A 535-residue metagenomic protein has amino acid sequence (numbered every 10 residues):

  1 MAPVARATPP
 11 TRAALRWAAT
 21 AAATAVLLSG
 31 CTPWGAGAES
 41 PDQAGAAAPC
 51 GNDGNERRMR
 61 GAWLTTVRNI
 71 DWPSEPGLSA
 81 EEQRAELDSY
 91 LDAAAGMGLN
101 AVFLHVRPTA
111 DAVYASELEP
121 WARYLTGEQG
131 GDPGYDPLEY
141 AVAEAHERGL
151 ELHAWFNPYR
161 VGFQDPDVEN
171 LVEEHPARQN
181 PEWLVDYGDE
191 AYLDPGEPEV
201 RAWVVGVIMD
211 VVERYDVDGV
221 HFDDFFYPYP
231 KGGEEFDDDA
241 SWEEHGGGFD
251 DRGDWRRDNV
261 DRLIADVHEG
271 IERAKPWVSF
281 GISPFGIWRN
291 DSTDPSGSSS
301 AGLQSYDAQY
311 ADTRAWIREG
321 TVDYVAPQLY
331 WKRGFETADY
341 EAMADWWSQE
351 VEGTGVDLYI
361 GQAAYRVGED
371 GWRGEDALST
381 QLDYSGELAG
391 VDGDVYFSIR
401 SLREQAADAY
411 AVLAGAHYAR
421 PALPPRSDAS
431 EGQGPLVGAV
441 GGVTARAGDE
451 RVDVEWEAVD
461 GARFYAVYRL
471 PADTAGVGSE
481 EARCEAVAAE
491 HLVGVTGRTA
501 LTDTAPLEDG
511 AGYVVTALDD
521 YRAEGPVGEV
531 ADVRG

Functional and structural regions predicted by a protein language model:
L28-A48: C-terminal region of N-terminal signal peptides and the immediate post-cleavage residues of exported proteins
E56-R57, T65-A85, A154, Y159-R214 (+1 more regions): Active-site-adjacent "subsite" loops/lids of carbohydrate-active enzymes
A85-D111, R214-G219, T321-V322: Catalytic domains of carbohydrate-active enzymes, especially glycoside hydrolases
M97-P133: Aromatic-lined carbohydrate-binding/catalytic grooves of carbohydrate-active enzymes
R107, R148, R178-I287, D291-T321 (+1 more regions): Polysaccharide-binding and catalytic clefts of secreted carbohydrate-active enzymes
Y310-E336, W347-Q433: Substrate-binding cleft of secreted/luminal carbohydrate-active enzymes
D408-G461, Y521-G535: Pro/Thr/Ser/Gly-rich low-complexity, intrinsically disordered linker/stalk tracts
D503-G525: Beta-strand-rich modules
